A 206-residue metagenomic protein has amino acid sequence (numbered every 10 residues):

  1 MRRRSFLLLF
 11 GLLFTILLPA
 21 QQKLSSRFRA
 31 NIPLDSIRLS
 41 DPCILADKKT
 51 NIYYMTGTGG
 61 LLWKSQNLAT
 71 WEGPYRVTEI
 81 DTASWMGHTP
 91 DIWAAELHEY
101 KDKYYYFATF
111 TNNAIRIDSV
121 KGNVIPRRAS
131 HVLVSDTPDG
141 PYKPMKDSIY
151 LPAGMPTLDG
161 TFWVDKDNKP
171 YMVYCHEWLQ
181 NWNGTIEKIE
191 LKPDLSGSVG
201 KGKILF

Functional and structural regions predicted by a protein language model:
M1-L24: Bacterial Sec-dependent N-terminal signal peptides
A20-F206: Carbohydrate-active catalytic/glycan-binding domains of CAZyme proteins, especially the secreted or lumenal ectodomains
